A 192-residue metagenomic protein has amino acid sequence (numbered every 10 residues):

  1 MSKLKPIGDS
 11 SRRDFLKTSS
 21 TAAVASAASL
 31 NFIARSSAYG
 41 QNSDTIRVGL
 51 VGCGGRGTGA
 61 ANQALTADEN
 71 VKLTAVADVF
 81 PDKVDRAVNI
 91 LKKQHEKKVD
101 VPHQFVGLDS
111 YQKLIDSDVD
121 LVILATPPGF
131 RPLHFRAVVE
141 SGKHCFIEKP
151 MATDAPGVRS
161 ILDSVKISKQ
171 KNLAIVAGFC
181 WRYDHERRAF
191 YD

Functional and structural regions predicted by a protein language model:
K3-V24: N-terminal secretory signal peptides and thylakoid transit peptides that target proteins across membranes
A22-E96, W181: N-terminal Rossmann-like dinucleotide-binding module
D44-I46, E69-K72, V101, D118-V122 (+2 more regions): Loop/turn elements at helix/coil->beta-strand transitions in domains of secreted/extracellular proteins
E96-L124: A structured beta-alpha segment of the ubiquitous adenosine-cofactor-binding alpha/beta core
P128, P132-Y183: Beta-strand-loop-alpha-helix segment that lines the small-molecule cofactor/substrate pocket of alpha/beta enzymes
D184-D192: Oxidoreductase and adenylate-handling cofactor-binding alpha/beta cores
